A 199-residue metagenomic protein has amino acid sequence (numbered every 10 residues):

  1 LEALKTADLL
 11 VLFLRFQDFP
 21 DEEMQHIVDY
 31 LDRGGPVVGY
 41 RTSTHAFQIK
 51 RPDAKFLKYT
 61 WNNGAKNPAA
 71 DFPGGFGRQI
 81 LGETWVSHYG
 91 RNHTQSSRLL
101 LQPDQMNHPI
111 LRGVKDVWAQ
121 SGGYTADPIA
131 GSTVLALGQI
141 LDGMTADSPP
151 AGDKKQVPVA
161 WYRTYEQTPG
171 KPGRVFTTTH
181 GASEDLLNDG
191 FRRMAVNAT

Functional and structural regions predicted by a protein language model:
L1-D8, T199: Aromatic-Pro/Gly-enriched surface loop or interdomain linker that acts as a lid/target-recognition segment
A3, F16-M24, N188-R192: Solvent-exposed, acidic/flexible segments
T6, R78, G82-K171: Catalytic beta-strand/loop cores that center a nucleophilic Ser/Cys/Thr and support acyl-enzyme chemistry
L9-F13, T177: Structural motif
L12, F16-R112: A glycine-rich, often tryptophan-bearing local segment used as a flexible ligand/cofactor-contacting loop or short
T179-D185: Glycine-rich phosphate/pyrophosphate-binding beta-alpha loops
V196: Catalytic-core region of carbohydrate-active enzymes that cleave or remodel glycosidic bonds
